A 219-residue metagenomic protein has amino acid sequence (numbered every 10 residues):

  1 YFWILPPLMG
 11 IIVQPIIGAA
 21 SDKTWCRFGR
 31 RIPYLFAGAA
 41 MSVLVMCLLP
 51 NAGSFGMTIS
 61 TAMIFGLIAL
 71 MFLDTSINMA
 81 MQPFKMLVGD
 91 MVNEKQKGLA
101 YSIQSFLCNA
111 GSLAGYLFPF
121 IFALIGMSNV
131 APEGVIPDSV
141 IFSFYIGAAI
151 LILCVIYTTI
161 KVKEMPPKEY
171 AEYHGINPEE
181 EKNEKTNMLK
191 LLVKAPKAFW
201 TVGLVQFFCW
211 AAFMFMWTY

Functional and structural regions predicted by a protein language model:
Y1, T218-Y219: Short amphipathic helix-loop junctions that connect adjacent transmembrane helices in Major Facilitator Superfamily/SLC
Y1-T24, S42-M46, L113: Central cavity-lining transmembrane alpha-helices of secondary-active solute carriers, predominantly the Major
F2-P6, F72-D74, C209: Alpha-helical transmembrane segments of multi-pass integral membrane proteins
I4, F36-A39, V43, L67 (+2 more regions): Residues within membrane-spanning alpha-helices of integral membrane proteins, especially the hydrophobic core/packing
S21, W25, G89-N93: Short helix-loop-helix connector
Y34-S60: C-terminal ends and interior cores of transmembrane alpha-helices in multi-pass membrane transporters/permeases
G53, M57-A69, M79-A80, F84-K85 (+1 more regions): Intracellular loop-helix junctions on the cytosolic face of multi-pass helical membrane proteins
